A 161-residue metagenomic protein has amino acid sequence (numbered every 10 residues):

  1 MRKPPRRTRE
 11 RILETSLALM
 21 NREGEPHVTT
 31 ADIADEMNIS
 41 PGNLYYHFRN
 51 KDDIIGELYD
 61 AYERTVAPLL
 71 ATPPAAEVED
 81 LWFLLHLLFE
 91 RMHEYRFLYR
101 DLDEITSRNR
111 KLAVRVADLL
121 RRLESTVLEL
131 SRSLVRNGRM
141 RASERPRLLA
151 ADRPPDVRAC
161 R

Functional and structural regions predicted by a protein language model:
M1-R7: N-terminal intrinsically disordered/low-complexity leader segments
R11, T15, L19-D53, E57: Helix-turn-helix
F48, E104-R108: Short helix-capping/turn signature of helix-turn-helix
E57, L70-L98, S107, L112-V114 (+2 more regions): Hydrophobic alpha-helical connector segments
D60-V66: Short, basic, alpha-helical segments at the C-terminal edge of helix-turn-helix-like DNA-binding modules
R100-L102, R115, A142-E144: Short, hydrophobic secondary-structure boundary micro-motifs
K111-N137, R147-R161: Amphipathic alpha-helical packing segments from all-alpha helical-bundle domains
